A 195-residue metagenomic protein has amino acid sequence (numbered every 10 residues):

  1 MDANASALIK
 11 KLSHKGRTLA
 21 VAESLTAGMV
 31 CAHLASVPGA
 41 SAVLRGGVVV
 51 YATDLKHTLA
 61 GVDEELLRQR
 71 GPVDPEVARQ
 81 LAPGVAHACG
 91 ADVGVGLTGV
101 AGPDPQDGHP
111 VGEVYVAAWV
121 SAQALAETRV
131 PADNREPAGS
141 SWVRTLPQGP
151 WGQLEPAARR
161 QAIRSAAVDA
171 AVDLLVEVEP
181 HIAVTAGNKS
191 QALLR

Functional and structural regions predicted by a protein language model:
M1-R195: Short alpha-helical segments enriched in small residues
